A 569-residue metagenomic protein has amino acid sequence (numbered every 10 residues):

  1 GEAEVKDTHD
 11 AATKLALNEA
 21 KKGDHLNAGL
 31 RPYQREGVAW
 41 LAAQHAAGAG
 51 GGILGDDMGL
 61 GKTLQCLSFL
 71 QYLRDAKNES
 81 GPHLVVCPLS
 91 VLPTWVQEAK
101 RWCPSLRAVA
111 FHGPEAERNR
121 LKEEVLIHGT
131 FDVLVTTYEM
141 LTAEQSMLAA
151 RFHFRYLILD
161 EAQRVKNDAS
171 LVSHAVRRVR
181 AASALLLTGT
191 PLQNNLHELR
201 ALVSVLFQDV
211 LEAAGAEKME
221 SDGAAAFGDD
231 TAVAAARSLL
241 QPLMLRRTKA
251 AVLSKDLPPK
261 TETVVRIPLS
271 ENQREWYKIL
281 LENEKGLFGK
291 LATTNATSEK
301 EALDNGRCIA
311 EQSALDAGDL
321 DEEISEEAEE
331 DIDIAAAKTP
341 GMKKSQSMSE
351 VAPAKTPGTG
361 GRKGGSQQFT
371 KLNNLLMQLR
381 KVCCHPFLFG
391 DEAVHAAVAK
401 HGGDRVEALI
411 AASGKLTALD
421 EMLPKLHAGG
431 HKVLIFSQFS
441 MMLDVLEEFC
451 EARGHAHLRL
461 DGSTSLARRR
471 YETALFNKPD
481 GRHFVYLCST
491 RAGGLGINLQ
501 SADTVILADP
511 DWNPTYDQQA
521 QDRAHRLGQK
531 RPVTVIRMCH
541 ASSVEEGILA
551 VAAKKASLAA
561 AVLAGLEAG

Functional and structural regions predicted by a protein language model:
E2, Q312-I334: Acidic, Ser/Thr-interspersed intrinsically disordered low-complexity regions
A3-T231, A235-K300, L320-E322, A336-K344 (+1 more regions): ASCE P-loop NTPase motor core, strongest for the SF2 helicase catalytic module
L303-D304, I309: N-terminal targeting/tethering segments
